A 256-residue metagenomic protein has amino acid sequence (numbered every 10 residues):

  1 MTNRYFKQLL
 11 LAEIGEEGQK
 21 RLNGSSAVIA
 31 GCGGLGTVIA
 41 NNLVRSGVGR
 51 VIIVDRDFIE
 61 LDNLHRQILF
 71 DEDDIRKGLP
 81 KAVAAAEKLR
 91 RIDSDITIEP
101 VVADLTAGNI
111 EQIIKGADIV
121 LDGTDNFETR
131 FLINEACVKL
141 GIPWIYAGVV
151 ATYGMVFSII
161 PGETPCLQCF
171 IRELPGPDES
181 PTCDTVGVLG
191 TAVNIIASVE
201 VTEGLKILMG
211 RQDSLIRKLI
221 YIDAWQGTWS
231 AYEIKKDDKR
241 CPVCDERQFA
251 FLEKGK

Functional and structural regions predicted by a protein language model:
M1-K256: Adenine nucleotide-associated cytosolic modules
